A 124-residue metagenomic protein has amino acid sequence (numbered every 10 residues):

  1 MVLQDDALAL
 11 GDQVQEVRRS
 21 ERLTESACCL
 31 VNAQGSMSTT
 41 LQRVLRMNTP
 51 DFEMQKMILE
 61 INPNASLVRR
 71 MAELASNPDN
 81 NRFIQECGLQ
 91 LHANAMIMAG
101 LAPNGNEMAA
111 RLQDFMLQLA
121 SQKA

Functional and structural regions predicted by a protein language model:
M1-A124: Long, intrinsically disordered, charge-dense linkers/tails
